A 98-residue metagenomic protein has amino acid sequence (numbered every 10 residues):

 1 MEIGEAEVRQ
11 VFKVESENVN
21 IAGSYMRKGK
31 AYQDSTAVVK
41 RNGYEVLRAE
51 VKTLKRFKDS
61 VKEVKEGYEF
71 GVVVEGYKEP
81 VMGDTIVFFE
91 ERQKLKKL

Functional and structural regions predicted by a protein language model:
M1-L98: Contiguous effector/interaction surfaces
